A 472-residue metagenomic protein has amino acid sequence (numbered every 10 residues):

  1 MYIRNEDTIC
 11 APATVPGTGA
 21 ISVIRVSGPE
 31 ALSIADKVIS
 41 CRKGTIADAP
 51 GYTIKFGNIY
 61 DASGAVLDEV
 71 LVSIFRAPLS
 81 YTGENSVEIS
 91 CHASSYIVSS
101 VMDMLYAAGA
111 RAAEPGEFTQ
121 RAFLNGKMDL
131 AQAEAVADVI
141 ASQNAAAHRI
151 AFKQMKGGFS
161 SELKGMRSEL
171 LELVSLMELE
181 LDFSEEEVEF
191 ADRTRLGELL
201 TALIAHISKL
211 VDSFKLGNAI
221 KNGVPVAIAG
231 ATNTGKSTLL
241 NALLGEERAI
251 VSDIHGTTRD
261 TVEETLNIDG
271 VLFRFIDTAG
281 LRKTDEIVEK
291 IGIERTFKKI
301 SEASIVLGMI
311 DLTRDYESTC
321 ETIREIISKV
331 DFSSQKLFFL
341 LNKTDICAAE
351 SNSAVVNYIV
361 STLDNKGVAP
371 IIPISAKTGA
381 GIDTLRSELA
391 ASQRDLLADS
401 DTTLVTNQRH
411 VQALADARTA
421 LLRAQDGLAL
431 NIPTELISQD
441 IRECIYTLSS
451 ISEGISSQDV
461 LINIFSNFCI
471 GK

Functional and structural regions predicted by a protein language model:
M1-R149, K153, G157, V330-S333 (+1 more regions): A glycine-rich (often HGG/GG-containing) alpha/beta subdomain
N5-P12, P16, A145-N267, T284-E286 (+2 more regions): C-terminal-of-GTPase-core extension/linker across diverse P-loop GTPases
R25, L240, D277: Short, acidic/hydrophobic/Gly-rich beta-strand patch recurrent on exposed beta strands that often constitutes part
K55-D68, V72-R76, G256-T284, E302-I305: Switch I (G2) and immediately adjacent beta-strands of P-loop GTPase domains
R111, L272-R274, P370: Conserved beta-strand segments of alpha/beta enzyme cores
G126, N233, D277: Conserved G/P- and acidic residue-centered "switch" motifs that form tight phosphate/ATP-binding loops in soluble
F275, M309, L340: Generic enzyme active-site microenvironment
E289-T313: Inter-motif core of Ras-like GTPase G domains
